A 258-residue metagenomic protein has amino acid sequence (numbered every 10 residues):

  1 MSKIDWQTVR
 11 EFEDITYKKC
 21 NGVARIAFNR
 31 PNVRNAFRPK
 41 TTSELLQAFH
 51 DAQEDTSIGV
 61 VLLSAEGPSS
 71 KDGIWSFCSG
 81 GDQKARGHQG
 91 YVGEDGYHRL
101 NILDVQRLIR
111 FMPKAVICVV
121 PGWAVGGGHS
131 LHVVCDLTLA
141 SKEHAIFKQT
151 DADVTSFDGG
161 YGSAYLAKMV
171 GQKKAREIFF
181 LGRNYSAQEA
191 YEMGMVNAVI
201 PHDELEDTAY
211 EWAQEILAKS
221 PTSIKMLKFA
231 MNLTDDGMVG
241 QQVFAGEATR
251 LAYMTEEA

Functional and structural regions predicted by a protein language model:
M1-N21, E66-I74, G182-A187, D203 (+3 more regions): C-terminal alpha-helix plus adjacent terminal tail
M1-P68: Conserved CoA-thioester-binding segment of acyl-CoA-metabolizing enzymes
I26, L63, D82, L131-V133 (+2 more regions): Hydrophobic/aromatic residues within transmembrane alpha-helices of multi-pass small-molecule transporters
A65-V105, A124, D153-T155: Glycine- (often His-adjacent) and acidic-residue-rich active-site loop that binds/positions the CoA thioester
I102, S163, Q172-A175, I224-L227 (+1 more regions): A general structural signal for well-ordered alpha-helical segments in protein cores
V105-F111, V119, V125-F179, M193 (+2 more regions): CoA-thioester-processing core
M195-N197: Alpha-to-beta junction loops
